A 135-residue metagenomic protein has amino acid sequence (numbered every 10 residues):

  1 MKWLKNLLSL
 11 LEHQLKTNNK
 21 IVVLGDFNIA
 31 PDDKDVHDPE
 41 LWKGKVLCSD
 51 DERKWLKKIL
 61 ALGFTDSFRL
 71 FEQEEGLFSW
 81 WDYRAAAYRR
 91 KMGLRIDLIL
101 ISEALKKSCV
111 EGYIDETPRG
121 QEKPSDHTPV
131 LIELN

Functional and structural regions predicted by a protein language model:
M1-N18: A long, amphipathic alpha-helix that forms part of the scaffold/cap immediately adjacent to metal-dependent active
W3, L7, V23, E52-W55: Amphipathic alpha-helical interface surfaces
H13, D33-N135: Metal-dependent phosphoester-hydrolase catalytic domains
N19-D33: Acidic/histidine-rich, metal-coordinating catalytic segments
